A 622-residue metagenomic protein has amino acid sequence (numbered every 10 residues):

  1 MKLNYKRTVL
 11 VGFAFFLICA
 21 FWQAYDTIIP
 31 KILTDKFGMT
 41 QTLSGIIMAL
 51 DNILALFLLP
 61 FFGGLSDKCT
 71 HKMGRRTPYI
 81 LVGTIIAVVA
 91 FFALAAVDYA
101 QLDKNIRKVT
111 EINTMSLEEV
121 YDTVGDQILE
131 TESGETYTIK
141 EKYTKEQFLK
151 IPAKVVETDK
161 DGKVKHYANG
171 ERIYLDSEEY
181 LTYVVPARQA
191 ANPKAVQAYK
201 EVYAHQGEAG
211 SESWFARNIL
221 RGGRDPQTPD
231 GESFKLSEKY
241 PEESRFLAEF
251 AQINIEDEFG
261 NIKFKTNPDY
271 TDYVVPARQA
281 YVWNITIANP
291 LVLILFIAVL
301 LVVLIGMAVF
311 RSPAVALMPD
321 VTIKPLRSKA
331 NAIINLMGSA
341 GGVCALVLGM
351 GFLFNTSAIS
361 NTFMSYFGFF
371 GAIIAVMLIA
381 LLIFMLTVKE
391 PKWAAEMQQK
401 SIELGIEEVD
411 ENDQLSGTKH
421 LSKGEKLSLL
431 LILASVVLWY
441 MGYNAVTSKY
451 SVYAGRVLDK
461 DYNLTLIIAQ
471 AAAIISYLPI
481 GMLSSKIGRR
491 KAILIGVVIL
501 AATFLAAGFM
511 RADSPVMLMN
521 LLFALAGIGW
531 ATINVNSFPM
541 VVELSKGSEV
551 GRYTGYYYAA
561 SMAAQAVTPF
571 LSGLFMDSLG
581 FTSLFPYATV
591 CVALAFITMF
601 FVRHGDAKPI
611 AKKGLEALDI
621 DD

Functional and structural regions predicted by a protein language model:
M1-K6, D103, V109-F264, P268-L301 (+5 more regions): Intracellular loop-helix junctions on the cytosolic face of multi-pass helical membrane proteins
I28-T42, V446-T465: Short amphipathic helix-loop junctions that connect adjacent transmembrane helices in Major Facilitator Superfamily/SLC
Q41-T42, K324-I334, S545-Y557: Loop-to-transmembrane helix entry/capping segments in MFS-fold secondary transporters and related SLC/MFSD carriers
F57-K72, S476-R489, M576: Helix-to-loop junctions at the C-terminal end of transmembrane segments in multipass secondary transporters
K68-G83, K486-V497: Cytoplasmic membrane-interface "Motif A"-like loop-to-helix N-cap segments of 12-TM Major Facilitator Superfamily
L81-N105, N267-N289, V498-D513: C-terminal ends and interior cores of transmembrane alpha-helices in multi-pass membrane transporters/permeases
V309-T322, T532-K546: Intracellular juxtamembrane helix-capping segments at the cytosolic ends of symmetry-related transmembrane helices
K491-N534: C-terminal transmembrane helical hairpin of 12-TM major facilitator-type secondary transporters
